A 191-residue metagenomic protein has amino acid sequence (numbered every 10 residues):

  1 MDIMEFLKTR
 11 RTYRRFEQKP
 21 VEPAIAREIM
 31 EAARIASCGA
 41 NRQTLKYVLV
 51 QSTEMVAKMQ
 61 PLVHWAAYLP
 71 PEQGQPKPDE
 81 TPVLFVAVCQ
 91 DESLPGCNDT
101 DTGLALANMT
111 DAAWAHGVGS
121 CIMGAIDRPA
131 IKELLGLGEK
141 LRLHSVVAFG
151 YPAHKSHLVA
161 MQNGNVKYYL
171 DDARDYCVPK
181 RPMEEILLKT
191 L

Functional and structural regions predicted by a protein language model:
M1-L191: Acidic, surface-exposed loops and disordered segments
